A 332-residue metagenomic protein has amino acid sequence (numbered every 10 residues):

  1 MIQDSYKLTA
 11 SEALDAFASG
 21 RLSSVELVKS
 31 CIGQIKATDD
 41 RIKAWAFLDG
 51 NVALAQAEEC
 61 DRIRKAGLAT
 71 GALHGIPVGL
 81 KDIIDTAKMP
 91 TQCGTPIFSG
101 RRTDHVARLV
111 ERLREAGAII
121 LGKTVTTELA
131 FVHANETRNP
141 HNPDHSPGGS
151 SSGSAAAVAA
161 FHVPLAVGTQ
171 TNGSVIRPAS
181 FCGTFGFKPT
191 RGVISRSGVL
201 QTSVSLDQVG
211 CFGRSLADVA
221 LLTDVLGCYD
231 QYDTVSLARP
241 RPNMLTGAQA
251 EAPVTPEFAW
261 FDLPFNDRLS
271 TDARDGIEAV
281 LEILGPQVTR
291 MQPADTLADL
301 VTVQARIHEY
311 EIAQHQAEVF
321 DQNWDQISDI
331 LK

Functional and structural regions predicted by a protein language model:
M1-L54: An N-terminal boundary/leader segment
A13-S19, G79, I97-R102, D207-R214: Short, well-ordered beta-strand elements within core beta-sheets of diverse protein domains
S24-K29, E58, T271-A294, A317-Q322: Acyltransferase
K43, T234-R241, P256, D262-P264 (+2 more regions): Flexible, acidic loop-helix segments that line cofactor/substrate-binding pockets
A53-A55, I63-A134: Acidic/His- and Gly-rich active-site-bordering loop/insert found across diverse amide/peptide-bond hydrolases
L73-C93, Q249-E257, V303-K332: Short helix-loop capping/hinge segments that flank enzyme active sites or metal/cofactor-binding pockets
H105-Y229: Short glycine/serine-rich loop segments
K188-D275, Q322: A short helix-breaking turn/cap at a secondary-structure junction
